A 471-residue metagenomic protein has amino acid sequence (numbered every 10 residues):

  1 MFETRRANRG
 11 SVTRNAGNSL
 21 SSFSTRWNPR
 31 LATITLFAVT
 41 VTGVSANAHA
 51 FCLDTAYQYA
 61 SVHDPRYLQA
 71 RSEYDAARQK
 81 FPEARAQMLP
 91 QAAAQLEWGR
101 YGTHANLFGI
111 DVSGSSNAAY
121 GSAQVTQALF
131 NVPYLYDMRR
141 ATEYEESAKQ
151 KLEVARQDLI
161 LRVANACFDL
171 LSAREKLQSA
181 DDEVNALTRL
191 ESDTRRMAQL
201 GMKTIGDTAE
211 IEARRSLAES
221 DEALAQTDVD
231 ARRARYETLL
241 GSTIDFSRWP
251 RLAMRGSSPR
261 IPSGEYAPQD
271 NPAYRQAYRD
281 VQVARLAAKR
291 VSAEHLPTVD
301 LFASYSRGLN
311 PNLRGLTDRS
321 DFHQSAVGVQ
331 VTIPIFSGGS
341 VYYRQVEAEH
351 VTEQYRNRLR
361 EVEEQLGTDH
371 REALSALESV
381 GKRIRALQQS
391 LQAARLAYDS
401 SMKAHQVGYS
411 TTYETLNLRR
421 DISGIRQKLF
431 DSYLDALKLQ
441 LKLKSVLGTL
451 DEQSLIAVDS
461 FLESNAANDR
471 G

Functional and structural regions predicted by a protein language model:
M1-W27: N-terminal secretory signal peptides that target proteins for export/translocation
F2, R156-D270, A373-A376, V380 (+2 more regions): Periplasmic alpha-helical coiled-coil/stalk elements that build and connect Gram-negative outer-membrane
A32-G43: Bacterial N-terminal signal peptides
A48-E97, T103, T204, T243-I244 (+6 more regions): Bacterial Sec-pathway N-terminal export signals of envelope proteins
Y57, S122-Q124, C167, G328-Q330 (+1 more regions): Membrane-embedded beta-strand positions in outer-membrane beta-barrel channels/transporters
Q69-A84, A155, L159-Q178, R189 (+5 more regions): Amphipathic alpha-helical coiled-coil segments
Q91-A155, R275-A287, S292-V362: Small/polar-residue-enriched beta-strand and adjacent coil segments characteristic of outer-membrane beta-barrel
K428-G471: Acidic, low-complexity, intrinsically disordered peripheral segments
